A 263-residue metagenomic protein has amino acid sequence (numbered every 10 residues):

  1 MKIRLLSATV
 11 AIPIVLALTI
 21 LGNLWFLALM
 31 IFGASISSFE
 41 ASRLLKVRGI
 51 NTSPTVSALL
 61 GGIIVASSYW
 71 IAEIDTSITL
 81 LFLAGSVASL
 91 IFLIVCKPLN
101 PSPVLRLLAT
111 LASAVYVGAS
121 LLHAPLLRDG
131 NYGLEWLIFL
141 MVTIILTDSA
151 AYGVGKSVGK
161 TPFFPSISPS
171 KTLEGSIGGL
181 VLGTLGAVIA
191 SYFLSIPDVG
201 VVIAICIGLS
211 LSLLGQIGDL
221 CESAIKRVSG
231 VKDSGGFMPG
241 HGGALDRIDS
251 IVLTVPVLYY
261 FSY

Functional and structural regions predicted by a protein language model:
M1-L209: Membrane-embedded alpha-helical bundles of polytopic integral membrane proteins
I14, G240, V255-V257: Hydrophobic residues in alpha-helical membrane-spanning segments
T147, I177, L245-L253: Membrane-embedded alpha-helical segments of transport systems, primarily multispan ion/solute transporters
K156-S157, I225-G230, V252, V257: Re-entrant/interfacial helical elements at transmembrane boundaries that shape and gate the permeation pathway
L213-G215: Hydrophobic, small-residue-rich transmembrane alpha-helices and their short perimembrane loops in multi-pass membrane
R227-S250: Interfacial loop-to-transmembrane junctions
Y259-Y263: Juxtamembrane boundary at the C-terminal end of a transmembrane helix
